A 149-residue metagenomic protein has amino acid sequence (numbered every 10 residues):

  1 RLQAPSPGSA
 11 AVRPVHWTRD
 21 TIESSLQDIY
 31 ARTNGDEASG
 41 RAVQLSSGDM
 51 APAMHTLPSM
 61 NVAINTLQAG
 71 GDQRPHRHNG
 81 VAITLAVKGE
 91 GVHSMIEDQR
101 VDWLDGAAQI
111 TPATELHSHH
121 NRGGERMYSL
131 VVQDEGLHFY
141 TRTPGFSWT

Functional and structural regions predicted by a protein language model:
R1-A4, I83-L85, I110, G124-P144: A short hydrophobic beta-strand segment most commonly corresponding to one strand of the jelly-roll/cupin
R1-S59, G145-T149: A short, N-terminal "cap"/entry segment at the start of jelly-roll beta-barrel domains of the cupin/DSBH fold
Q44-A51, N61-H78, E115: Conserved short histidine dyad/triad with adjacent acidic residue
A53-T56, G71-H78, M95, H120-R122: Short histidine-centered beta-strand/loop micro-motifs that create catalytic or ligand/metal-coordination sites
V62-T66, I83, R100, A108-I110: Conserved hydrophobic/aromatic beta-strand scaffold that supports enzyme active sites
R77, V81-D105, T143: A short beta-strand-loop-beta hairpin characteristic of the jelly-roll/cupin
I96, D102-G123, V132-E135: Conserved metal-binding segment of the jelly-roll/cupin
